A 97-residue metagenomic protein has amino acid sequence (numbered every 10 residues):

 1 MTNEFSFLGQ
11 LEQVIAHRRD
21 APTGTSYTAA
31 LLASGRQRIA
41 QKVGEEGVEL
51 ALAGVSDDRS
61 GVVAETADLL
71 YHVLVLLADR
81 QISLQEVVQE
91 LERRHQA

Functional and structural regions predicted by a protein language model:
M1-T66, L70-A97: Flexible "arm" and connector segments at domain edges
